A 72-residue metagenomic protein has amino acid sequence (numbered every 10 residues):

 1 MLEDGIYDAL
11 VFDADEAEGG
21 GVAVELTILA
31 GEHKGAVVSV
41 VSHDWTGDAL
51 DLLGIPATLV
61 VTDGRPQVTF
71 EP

Functional and structural regions predicted by a protein language model:
L2-G20: Structural detector for short beta-strands of small beta-barrel domains
G5-D8, P56, E71-P72: Intrinsically disordered, low-complexity regulatory/interaction regions
A9, V24, A57-L59: Hydrophobic residues positioned within well-ordered beta-strands of beta-sheet architectures
F12, L29, V41, V60-T62: A structural detector for beta-sheet-dominated domains
A17-V38: OB-fold (S1/OB) nucleic-acid-binding surfaces
L29-H33, W45, D51, R65: Basic/aromatic-rich interaction segments and small domains that mediate binding to polyanionic partners
H43-V60: Short nucleic-acid-contacting surface segments enriched for D/E, G, S/T with interspersed K/R
V61-P72: OB-fold/S1-family single-stranded nucleic acid-binding modules
